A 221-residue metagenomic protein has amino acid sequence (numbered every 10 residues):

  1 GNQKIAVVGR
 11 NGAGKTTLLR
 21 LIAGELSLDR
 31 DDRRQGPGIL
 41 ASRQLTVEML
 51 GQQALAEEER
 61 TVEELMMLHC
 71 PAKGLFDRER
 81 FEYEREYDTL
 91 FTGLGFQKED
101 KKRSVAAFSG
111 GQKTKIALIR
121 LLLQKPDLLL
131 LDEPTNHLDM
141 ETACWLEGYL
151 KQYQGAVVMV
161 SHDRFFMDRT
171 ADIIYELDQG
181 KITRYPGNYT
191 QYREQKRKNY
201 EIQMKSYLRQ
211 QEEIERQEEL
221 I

Functional and structural regions predicted by a protein language model:
G1-R209: ABC ATP-binding cassette signature C-motif
L208, E212-I221: Short cytosolic helices in intracellular loops of multi-pass membrane proteins
